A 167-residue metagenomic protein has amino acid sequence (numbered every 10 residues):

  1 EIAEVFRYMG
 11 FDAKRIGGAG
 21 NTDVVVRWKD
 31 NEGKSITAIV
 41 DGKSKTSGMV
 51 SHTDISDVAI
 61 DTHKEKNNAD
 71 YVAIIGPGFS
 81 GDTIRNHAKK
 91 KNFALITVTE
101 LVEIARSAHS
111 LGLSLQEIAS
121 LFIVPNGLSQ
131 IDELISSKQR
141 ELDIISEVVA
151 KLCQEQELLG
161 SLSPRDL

Functional and structural regions predicted by a protein language model:
E1-S137, E141: Catalytic core segments in nucleotide and nucleic-acid processing enzymes
E141-A150: Short, leucine-enriched amphipathic alpha-helices that occur as contiguous helical runs
V149-L159: Short helix-to-turn junction characteristic of helix-turn-helix DNA-binding domains, especially the helix
L158-L167: Short acidic, hydrophobic short linear motifs in intrinsically disordered regions
